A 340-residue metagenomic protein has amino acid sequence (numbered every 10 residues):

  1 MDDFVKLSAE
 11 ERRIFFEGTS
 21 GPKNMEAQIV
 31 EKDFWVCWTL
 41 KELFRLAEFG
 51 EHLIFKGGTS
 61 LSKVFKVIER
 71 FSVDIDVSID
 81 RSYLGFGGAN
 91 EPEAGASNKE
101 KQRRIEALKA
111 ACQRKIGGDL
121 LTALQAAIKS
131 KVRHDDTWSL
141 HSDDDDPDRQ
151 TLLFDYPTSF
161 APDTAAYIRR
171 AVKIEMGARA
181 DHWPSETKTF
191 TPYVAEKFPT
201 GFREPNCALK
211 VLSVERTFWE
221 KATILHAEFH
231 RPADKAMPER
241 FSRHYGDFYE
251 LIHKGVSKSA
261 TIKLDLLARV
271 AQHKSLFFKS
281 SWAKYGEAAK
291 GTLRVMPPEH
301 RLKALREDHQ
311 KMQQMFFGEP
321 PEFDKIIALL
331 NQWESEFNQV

Functional and structural regions predicted by a protein language model:
M1-L53, F65-E69, I75, R81-V340: Structured mid-to-C-terminal alpha-helical surface segments
F55-T59: Glycine-rich beta-strand-to-loop/alpha-helix junction loops that act as flexible
S62: Betabetaalpha-Me/HNH-type nuclease active-site subdomain
